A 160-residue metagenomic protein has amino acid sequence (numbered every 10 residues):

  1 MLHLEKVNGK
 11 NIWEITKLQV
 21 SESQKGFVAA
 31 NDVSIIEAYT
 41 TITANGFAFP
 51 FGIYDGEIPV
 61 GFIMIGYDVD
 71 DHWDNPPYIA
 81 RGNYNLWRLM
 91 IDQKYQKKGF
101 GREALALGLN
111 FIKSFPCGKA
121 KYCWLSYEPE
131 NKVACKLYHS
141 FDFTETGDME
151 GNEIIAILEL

Functional and structural regions predicted by a protein language model:
L2, K6-W87, D92-K94, F111 (+2 more regions): Acetyl-CoA-dependent GNAT
L4, K97, Y127: Conserved SAM-binding loop
G82, F100, K119-Y122, Y138 (+1 more regions): Non-catalytic interaction surface on structured domains
I91, K97-F111, K136, S140: Conserved acetyl-CoA-binding loop-helix of GNAT-fold acetyltransferases
R102, E128-G147: Conserved active-site alpha-helix within GNAT-family acetyltransferase domains
K119-C135, G151-I154, L160: Conserved beta-strand-loop-alpha-helix junction that forms the acyl-donor binding cleft
